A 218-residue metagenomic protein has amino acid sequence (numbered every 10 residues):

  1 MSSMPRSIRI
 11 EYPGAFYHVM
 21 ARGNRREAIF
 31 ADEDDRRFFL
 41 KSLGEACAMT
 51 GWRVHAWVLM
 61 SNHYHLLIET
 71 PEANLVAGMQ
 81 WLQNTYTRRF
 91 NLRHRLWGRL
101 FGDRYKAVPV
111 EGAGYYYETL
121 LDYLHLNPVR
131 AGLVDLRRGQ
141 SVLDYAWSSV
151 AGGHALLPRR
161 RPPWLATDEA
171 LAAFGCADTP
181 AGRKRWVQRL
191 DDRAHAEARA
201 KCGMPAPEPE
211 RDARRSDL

Functional and structural regions predicted by a protein language model:
M1-M60, E69-L218: Short Pro-Cys-Gly-centered "Cys-loop" motif that presents a nucleophilic cysteine in a tight turn
